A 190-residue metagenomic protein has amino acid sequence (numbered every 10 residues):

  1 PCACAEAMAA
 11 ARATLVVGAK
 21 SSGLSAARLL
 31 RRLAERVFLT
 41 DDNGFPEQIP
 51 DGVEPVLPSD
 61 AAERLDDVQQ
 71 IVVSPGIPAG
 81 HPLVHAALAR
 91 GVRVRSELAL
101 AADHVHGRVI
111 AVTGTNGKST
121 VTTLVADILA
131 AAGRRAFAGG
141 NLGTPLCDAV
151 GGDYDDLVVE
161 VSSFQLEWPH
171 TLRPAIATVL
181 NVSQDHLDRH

Functional and structural regions predicted by a protein language model:
P1-S96, L100: N-terminal leader/targeting and accessory segments in enzymes
R31, E63-R64, P75-H190: Phosphate-binding loop of NTP-binding sites
